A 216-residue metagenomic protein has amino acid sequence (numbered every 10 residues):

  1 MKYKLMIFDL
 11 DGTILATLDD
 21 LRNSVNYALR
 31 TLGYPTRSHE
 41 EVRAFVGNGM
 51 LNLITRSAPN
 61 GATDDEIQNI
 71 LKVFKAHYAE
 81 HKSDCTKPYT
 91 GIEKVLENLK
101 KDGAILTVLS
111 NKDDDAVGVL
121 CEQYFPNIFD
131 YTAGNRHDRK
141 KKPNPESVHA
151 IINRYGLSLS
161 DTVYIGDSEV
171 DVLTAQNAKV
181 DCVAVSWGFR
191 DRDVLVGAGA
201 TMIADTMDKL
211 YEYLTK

Functional and structural regions predicted by a protein language model:
M1-A44: Active-site neighborhood of HAD-like aspartate-dependent phosphohydrolases
M1-K4, D114, G118-K216: Asp-based, Mg2+/Mn2+-dependent phosphohydrolase catalytic module
I7-D9, L109, I165: Generic enzyme active-site microenvironment
R22, N26, R43, G47-T55 (+3 more regions): An amphipathic alpha-helix signature
V25, I92-E122: Substrate-recognition element of Asp-dependent hydrolases with the DxDx(T/V) motif
A28-L29, G49-T63, L120, I151-I152: Helix-loop "lid/cap" segments that line or gate small-molecule binding pockets
F45, G49, K87-G91, K112 (+3 more regions): Short beta->alpha linker loops
T55-K94, D102: Metal-dependent phosphoesterase signature
